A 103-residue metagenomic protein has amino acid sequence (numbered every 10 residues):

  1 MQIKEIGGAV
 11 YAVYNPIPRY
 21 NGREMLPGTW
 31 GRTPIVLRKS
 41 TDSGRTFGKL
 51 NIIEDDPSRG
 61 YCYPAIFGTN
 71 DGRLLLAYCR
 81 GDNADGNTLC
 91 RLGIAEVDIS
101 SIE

Functional and structural regions predicted by a protein language model:
M1-E103: Asp-box/BNR beta-propeller blade signature and adjacent active/binding-site loops in extracellular glycan-interacting
